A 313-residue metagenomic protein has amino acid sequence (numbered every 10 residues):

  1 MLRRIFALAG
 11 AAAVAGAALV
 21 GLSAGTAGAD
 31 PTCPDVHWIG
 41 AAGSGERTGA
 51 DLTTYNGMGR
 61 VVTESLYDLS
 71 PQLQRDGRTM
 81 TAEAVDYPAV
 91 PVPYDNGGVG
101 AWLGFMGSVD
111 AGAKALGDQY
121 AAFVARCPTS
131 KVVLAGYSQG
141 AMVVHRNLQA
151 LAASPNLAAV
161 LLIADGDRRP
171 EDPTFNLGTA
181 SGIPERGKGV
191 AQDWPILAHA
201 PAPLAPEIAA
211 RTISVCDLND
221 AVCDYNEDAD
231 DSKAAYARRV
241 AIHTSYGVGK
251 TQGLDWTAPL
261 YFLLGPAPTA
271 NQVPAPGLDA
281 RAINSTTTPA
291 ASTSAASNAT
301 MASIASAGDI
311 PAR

Functional and structural regions predicted by a protein language model:
M1-A29: Secretory targeting and sorting signals
P31, G40-A41, T48-R75, T79-A84 (+7 more regions): Surface cap/lid and interfacial helix-loop subdomains adjacent to catalytic sites that gate substrate access
D35-V36: Alpha/beta-hydrolase fold active-site loops
L134-V144: Gly/Ala-rich beta-loop-alpha elbow adjacent to hydrolase catalytic centers
